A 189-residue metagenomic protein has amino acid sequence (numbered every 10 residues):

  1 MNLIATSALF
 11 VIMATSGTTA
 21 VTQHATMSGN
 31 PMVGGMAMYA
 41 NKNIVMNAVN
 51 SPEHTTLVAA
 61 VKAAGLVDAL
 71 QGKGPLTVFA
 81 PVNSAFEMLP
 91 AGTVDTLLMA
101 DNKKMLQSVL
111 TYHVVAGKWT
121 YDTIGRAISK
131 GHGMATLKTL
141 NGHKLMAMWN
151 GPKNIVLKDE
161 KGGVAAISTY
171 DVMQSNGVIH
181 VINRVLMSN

Functional and structural regions predicted by a protein language model:
M1-Q23: Gram-negative bacterial Sec-dependent N-terminal signal peptides
T19-N189: Mature, structured domains of secreted/extracytosolic soluble proteins
